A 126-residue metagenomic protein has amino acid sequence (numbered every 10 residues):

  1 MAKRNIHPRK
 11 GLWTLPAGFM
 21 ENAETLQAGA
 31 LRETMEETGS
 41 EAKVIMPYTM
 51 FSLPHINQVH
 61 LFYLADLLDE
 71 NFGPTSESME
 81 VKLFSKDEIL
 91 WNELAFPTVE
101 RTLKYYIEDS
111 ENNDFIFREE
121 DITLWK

Functional and structural regions predicted by a protein language model:
M1-T14, A42, M46, L67: N-terminal strand-loop-strand
M20-K43, P47-Y105, D109, D114-F115 (+1 more regions): Unchanged
F117-E119: Polybasic "coupling" helices that flank or enter modular domains
